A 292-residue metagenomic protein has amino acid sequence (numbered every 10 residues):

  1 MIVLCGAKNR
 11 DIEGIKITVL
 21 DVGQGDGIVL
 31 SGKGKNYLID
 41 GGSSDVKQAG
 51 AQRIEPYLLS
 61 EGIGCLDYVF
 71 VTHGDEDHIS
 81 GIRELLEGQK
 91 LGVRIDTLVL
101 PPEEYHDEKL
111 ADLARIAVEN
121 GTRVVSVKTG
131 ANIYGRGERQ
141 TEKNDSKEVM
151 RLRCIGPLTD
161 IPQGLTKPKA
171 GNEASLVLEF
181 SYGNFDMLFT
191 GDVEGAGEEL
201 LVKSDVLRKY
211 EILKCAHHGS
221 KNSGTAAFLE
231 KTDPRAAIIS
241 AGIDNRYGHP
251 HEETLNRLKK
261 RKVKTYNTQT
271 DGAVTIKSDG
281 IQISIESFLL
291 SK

Functional and structural regions predicted by a protein language model:
M1-K292: Non-globular, low-confidence helical/coil segments that flank catalytic cores
